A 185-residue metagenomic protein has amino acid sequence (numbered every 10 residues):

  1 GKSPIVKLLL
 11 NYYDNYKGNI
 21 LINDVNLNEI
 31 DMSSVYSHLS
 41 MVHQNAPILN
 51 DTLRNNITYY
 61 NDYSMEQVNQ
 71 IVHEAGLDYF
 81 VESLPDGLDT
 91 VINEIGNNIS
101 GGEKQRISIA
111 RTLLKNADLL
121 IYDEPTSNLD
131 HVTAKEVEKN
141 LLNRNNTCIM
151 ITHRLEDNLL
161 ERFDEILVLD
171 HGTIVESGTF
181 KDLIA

Functional and structural regions predicted by a protein language model:
G1: Conserved glycine(s) of the Walker
P4, S37-M41, N45, L53-N56 (+2 more regions): ABC-family ATPase nucleotide-binding domain "signature/switch" substructure
L9-L10: Helix-to-loop junction immediately C-terminal to a conserved catalytic motif
Y16-N19, H171: Conserved coupling/switch loops of ABC nucleotide-binding domains, chiefly the family-specific signature
G18-V25, V35: Conserved ABC transporter NBD signature motif
L27-S40: ABC ATPase NBD coupling module
H43-V91: Conserved "ABC signature" C-loop
